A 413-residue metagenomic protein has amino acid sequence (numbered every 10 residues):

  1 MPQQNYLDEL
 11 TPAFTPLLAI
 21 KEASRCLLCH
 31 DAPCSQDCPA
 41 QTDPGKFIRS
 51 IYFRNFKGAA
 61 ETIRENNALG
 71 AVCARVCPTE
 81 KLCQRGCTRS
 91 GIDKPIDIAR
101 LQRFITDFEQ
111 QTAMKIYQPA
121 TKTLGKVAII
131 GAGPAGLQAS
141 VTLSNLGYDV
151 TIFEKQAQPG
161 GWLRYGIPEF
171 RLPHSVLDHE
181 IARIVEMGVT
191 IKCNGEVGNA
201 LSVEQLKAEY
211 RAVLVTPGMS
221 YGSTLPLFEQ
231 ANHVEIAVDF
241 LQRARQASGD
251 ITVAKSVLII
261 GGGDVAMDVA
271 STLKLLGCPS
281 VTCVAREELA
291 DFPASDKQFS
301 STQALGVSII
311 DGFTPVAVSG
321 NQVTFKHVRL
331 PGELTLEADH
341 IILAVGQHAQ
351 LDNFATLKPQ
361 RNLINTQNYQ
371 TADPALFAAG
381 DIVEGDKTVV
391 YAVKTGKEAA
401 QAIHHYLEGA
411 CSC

Functional and structural regions predicted by a protein language model:
Q3-N5, L17, E22-R25, F325 (+1 more regions): C-terminal catalytic lobe of FAD-dependent flavoproteins
Q36, T42-Y117, V185, C193 (+1 more regions): Glycine/serine-rich phosphate-binding loop and adjoining beta1-alpha1 elements at the start of nucleotide-handling
T123-A132, K255-I260: Beta1/beta-strand and adjacent pyrophosphate-binding region of the FAD-binding site in flavoprotein oxidoreductases
K126-A128, D178-L227, V316-Q322, I342 (+1 more regions): Feature captures the FAD/FMN-dependent oxidoreductase FAD-binding
K126-D149, M267-K274: N-terminal Rossmann-like FAD-binding beta1-loop-alpha1 element of flavoenzymes
D149-I152, Q156-M187, I191, A270-P315 (+1 more regions): Rossmann-like dinucleotide-binding cores of NAD(P)H-dependent redox enzymes
N232-A254, H340-V390: FAD-site-proximal beta/loop scaffold in flavoenzymes
V269, I382-A410: A conserved FAD-binding loop/helix module that cradles the flavin
